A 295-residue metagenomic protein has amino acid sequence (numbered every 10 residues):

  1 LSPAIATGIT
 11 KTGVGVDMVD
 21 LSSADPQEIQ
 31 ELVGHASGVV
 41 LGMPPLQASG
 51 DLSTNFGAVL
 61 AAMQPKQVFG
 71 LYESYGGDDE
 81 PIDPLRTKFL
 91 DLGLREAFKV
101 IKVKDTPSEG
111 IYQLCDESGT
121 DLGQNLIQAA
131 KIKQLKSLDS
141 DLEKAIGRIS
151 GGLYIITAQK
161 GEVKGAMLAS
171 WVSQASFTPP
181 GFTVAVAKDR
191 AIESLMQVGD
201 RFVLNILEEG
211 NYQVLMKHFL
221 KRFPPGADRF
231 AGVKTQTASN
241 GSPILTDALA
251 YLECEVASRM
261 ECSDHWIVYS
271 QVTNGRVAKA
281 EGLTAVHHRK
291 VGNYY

Functional and structural regions predicted by a protein language model:
L1-S22, I29-Q134: FMN-binding flavodoxin-like domain, especially the glycine-rich phosphate-binding loop
D20-L21, E28, A48, R148 (+2 more regions): Alpha-helix N-cap/loop-to-helix boundary motif
S23-D25, G76, I101-P107, N211 (+3 more regions): Residue-level detector of flexible, active-site-proximal loop/helix-junction positions within diverse enzyme catalytic
A24, Q47-G50, T183, G210: A short glycine-/small-residue-rich loop at the edge of a beta-strand within enzyme catalytic domains
Q27-I29, V256: Generic recognition of flexible, low-complexity loop/linker segments
Q128-Y295: Basic, polyanion-binding surface patches
